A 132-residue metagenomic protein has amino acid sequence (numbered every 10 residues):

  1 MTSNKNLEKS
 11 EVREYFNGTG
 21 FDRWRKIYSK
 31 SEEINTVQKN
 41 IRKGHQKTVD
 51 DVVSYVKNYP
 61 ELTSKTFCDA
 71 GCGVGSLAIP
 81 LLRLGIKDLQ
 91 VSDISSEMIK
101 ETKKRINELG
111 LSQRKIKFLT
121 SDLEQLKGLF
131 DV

Functional and structural regions predicted by a protein language model:
M1-S31: N-terminal, positively charged/glycine-rich alpha-helical extensions of SAM-dependent methyltransferases
T19, Y59-P60, L84, L109: Residues at alpha-helix termini
T36-R42: Class I SAM-dependent methyltransferase Rossmann-like catalytic core, especially the SAM/SAH-binding loop
R42-T63: Conserved alpha-helix/loop element of class I SAM-dependent methyltransferases that forms part of the SAM/SAH-binding
T63, G85, G128-L129: Residue-level preference for short coil/turn positions at secondary-structure junctions
C68-A70, S76-Q125: Class I SAM-dependent methyltransferase SAM/SAH-binding core
E124-V132: A short acidic, Gly/Pro-enriched loop at the edge of an enzyme's catalytic core that lines a small-molecule cofactor
